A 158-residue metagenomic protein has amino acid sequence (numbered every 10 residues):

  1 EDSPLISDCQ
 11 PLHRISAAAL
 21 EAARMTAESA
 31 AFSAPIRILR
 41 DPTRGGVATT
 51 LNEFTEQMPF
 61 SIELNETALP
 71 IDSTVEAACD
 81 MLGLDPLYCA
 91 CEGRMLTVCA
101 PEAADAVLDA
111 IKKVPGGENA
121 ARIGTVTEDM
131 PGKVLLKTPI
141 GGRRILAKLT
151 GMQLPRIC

Functional and structural regions predicted by a protein language model:
L5-C91: Active-site-proximal betaalpha loop/short-helix elements that scaffold phosphoryl/nucleotidyl transfer chemistry
I38-D41, T97, I123: Buried hydrophobic positions in well-ordered alpha/beta secondary-structure cores of metabolic enzymes
T50-N52, D109, K133-K137: Short acidic, glycine/serine/threonine-rich loops at helix termini
L69-S73, M95, T127-P131: Short gly/pro/ser/thr-enriched loop/turn and capping motifs at secondary-structure boundaries
E92-V98: A short beta-alpha structural unit
C99-A104: Helix N-cap motif at beta-to-alpha junctions
A106-G116: Short amphipathic alpha-helices in soluble, non-transmembrane regions that often serve as interface/regulatory elements
V114-C158: Acidic, Ser/Thr/Pro-rich beta/coil linker or hinge segments at domain junctions
